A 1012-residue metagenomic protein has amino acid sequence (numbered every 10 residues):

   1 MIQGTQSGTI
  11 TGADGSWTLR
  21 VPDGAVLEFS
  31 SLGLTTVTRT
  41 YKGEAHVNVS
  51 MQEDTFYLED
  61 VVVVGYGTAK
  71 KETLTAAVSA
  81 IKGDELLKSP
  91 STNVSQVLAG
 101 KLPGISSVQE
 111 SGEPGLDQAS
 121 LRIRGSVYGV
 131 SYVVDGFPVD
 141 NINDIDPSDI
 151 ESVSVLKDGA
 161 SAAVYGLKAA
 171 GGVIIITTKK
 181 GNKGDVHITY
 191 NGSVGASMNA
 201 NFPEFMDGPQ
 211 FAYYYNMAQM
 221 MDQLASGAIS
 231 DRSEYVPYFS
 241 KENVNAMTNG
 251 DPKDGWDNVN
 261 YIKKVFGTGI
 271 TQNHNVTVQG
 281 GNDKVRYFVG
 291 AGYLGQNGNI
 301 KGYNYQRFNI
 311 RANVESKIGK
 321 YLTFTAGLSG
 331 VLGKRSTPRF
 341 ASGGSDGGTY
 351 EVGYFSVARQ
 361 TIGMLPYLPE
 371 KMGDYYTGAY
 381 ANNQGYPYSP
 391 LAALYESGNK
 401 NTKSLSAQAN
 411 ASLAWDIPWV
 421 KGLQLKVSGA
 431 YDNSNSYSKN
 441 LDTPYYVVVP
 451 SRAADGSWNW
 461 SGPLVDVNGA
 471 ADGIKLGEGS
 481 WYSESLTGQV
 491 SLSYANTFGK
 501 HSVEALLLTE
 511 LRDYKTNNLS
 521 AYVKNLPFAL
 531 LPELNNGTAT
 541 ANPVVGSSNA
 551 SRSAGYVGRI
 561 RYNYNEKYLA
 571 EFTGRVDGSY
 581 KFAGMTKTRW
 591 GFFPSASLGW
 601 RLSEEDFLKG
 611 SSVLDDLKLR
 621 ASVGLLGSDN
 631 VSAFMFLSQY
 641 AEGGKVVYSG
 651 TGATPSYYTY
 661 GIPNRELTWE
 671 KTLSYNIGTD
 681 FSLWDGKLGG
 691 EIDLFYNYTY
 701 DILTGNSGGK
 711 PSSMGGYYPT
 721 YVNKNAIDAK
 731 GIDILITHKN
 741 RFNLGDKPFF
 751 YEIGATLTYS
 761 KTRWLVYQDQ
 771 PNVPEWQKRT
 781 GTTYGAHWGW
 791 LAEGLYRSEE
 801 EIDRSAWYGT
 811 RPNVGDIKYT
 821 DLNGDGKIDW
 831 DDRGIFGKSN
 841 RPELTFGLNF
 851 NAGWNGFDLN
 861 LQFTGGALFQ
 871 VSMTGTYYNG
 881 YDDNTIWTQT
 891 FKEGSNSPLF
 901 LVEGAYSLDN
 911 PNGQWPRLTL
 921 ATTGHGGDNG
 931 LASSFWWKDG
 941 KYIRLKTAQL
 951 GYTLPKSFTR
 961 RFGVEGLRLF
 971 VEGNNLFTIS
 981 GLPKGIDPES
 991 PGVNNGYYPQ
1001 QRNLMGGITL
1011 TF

Functional and structural regions predicted by a protein language model:
M1-R311, T323-T325, S329-V331, G343-S345 (+5 more regions): Short, small/polar-rich motifs associated with maturation and membrane association, primarily at protein termini
V108, G250-Q279, T443, V447 (+5 more regions): Outer-membrane beta-barrel transmembrane domain signature of Gram-negative proteins, especially the mid-to-C-terminal
D149-E151, A169-F202, N282-N297, K301-D374 (+10 more regions): Transmembrane beta-barrel strand/turn architecture of Gram-negative outer membrane proteins
T189-D251, R741-N840, G880, Q889-N912: Conserved small-residue
Q210-W256, S345-P387, P444-D472, K515-V544 (+7 more regions): Surface-exposed loop/turn segments flanking beta-strands in extracellular/periplasmic regions
D251, Y388, A392-Y395, S457-W460 (+3 more regions): Extracytoplasmic gating/loop element in the C-terminal half of outer-membrane beta-barrel translocons and assembly
T540-V557, V646-G689, T720-D746, T783-W788 (+2 more regions): Outer-membrane beta-barrel signature, preferentially recognizing the C-terminal barrel domain of Gram-negative
Y721-K730, E775-I802, D883, L901-N912 (+2 more regions): C-terminal beta-signal and terminal closure region of outer-membrane beta-barrel proteins
